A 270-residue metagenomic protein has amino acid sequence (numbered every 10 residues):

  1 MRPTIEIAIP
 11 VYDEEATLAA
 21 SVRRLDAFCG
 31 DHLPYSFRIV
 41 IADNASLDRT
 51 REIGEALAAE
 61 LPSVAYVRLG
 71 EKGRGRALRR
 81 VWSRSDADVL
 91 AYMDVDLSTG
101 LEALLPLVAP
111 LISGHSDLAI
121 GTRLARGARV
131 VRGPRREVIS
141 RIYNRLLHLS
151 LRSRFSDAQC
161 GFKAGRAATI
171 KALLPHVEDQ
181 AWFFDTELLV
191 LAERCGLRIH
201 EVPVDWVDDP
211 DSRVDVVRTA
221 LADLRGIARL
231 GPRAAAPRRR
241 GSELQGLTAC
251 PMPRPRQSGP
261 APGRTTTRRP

Functional and structural regions predicted by a protein language model:
M1-A27: N-proximal low-complexity "stem/linker" segments adjacent to membrane-targeting elements
M1-T4, R152, H176-P270: Hydrophobic helical membrane-anchoring modules
A16-A20, D48-L57: Acidic helix N-cap motif at the loop->helix transition within catalytic regions of sugar-transfer enzymes
L33-A45, V67-R68: Short beta-strand/loop segment that forms part of the nucleotide-sugar
V40, R51-R84: Conserved donor nucleotide-binding strand/loop of the catalytic core
D43-R51, L97: A conserved acidic beta->alpha catalytic loop
L69-S85, V89, L101-W182, D209-R218 (+1 more regions): Acceptor/aglycone-binding surface of glycosyltransferases and processive sugar-polymer synthases
